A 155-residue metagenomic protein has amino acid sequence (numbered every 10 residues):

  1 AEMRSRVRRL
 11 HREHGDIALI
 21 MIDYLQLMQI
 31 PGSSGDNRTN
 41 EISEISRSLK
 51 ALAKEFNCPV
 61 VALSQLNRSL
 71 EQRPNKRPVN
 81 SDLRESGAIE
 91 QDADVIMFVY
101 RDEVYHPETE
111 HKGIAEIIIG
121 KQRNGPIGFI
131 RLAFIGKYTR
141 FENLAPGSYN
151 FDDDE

Functional and structural regions predicted by a protein language model:
A1-I20, S33-S34, R47-N57, R68-E155: C-terminal regions of RecA-like/P-loop NTPase motor modules
Y24: Walker B catalytic acidic pair
D36-E41: Alpha-helix N-cap and loop-to-helix initiation/capping positions
I42-S46: Amphipathic, non-transmembrane alpha-helical scaffold segments
L63-Q65: Conserved H-loop
